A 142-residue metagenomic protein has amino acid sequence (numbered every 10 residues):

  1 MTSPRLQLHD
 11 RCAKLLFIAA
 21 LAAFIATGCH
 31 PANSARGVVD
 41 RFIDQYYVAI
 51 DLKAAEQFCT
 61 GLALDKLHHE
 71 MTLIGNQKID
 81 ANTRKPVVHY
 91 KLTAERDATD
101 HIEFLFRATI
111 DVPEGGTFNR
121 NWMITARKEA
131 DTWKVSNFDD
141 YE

Functional and structural regions predicted by a protein language model:
M1-T27: Sec-dependent bacterial lipoprotein signal peptides
F24-V48: Short, low-complexity N-terminal intrinsically disordered segments enriched in polar/charged residues
R36-I43, L52, E56, M71 (+1 more regions): Extracytoplasmic/secreted envelope proteins and their assembly/folding machinery, especially bacterial periplasmic
L52-E103: Short solvent-exposed beta->alpha transition segments
R96-E142: Exposed beta-sheet edge and beta->alpha loop/turn motif
